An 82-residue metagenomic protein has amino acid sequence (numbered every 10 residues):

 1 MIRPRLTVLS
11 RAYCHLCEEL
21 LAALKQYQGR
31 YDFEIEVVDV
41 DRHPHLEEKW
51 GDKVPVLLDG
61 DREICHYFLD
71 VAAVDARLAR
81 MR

Functional and structural regions predicted by a protein language model:
M1-Q26: Local sequence-structure signature of Cys/Sec-based thiol-disulfide redox active-site neighborhoods
T7, E36, I64: Short, flexible active-site loop motifs that bind/organize anionic cofactors or intermediates
Q28-D32: Short helix-capping segments at alpha-helix termini
F33-P44: Thiol-based oxidoreductase modules, predominantly thioredoxin-like and allied folds used for disulfide exchange
R42-P55: Short Fe-S-cluster ligation motifs
V54-E63: A short, hydrophobic beta-strand/beta-hairpin element that forms part of a small beta-sheet core
F68-A73: N-terminal, polar/charged subdomain of small-to-medium soluble alpha/beta proteins
L78-R82: Ser/Thr/Gly-rich flexible loops in soluble cytosolic domains mediating phosphotransfer, phosphorylation
